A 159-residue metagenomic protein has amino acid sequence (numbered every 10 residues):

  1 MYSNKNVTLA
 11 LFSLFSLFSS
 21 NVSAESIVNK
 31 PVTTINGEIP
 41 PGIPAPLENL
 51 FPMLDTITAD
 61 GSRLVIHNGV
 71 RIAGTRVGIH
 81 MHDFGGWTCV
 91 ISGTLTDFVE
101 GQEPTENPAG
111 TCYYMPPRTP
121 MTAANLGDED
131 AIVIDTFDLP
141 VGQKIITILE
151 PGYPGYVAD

Functional and structural regions predicted by a protein language model:
M1-T8: Bacterial N-terminal signal peptides that target proteins for export
A10-F18: Bacterial N-terminal signal peptides
V22-R63, E150-D159: A short, N-terminal "cap"/entry segment at the start of jelly-roll beta-barrel domains of the cupin/DSBH fold
T56, R63, A124-D159: Double-stranded beta-helix
S62, G74-W87: A short beta-loop-beta micro-motif enriched in histidine and acidic residues
R71, G101-R118: Short acidic-glycine-tyrosine-enriched beta hairpin
I79, D97-F98, P120-G127: Short beta-strand His + acidic residue motifs that chelate non-heme Fe in jelly-roll/DSBH and cupin folds
H82-G101: Glycine- and acidic-residue-biased ligand/ion/polar-headgroup-sensing regions
